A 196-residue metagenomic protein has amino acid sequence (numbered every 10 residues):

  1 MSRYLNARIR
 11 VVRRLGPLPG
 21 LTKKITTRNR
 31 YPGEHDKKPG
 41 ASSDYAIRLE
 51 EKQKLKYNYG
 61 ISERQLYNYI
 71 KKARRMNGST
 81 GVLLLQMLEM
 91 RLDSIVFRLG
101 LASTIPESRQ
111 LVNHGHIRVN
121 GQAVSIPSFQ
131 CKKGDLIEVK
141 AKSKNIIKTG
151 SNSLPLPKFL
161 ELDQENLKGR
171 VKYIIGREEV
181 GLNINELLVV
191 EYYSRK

Functional and structural regions predicted by a protein language model:
M1-L99, I126-K196: Ferredoxin-like alpha/beta domains used as RNA- or RNAP-binding modules
A102-I105: Beta-rich strand-turn-strand
E107, A123: Residues in the helix-turn-helix
L111-V112, C131: Short, well-ordered loop/turn sites that connect or cap secondary structure elements
